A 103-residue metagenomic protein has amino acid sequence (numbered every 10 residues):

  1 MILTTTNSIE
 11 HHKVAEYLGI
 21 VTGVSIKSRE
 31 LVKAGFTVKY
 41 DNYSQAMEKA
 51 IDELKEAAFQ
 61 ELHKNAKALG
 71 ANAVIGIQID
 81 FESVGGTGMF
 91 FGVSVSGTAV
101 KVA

Functional and structural regions predicted by a protein language model:
M1-K33, K67-N72, S83, M89-A103: N-terminal presequence-like segments and the immediate start of the first folded domain
V21, I26-Q78: Short, well-ordered alpha-helical segments
